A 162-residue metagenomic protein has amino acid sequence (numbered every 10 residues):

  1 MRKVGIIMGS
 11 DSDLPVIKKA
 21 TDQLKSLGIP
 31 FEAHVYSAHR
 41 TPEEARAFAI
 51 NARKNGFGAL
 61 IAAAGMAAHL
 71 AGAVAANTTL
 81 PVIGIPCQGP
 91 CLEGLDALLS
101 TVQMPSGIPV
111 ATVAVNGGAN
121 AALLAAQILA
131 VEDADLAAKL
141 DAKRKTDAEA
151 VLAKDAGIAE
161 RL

Functional and structural regions predicted by a protein language model:
R2-K3, L27-E32, T79-L80, V102-V110: Glycine/charged-rich beta-loop-alpha catalytic/anionic-binding loops adjacent to active sites
R2-R40: Glycine-rich phosphate/diphosphate-binding loop of Rossmann-like nucleotide-binding domains
M8-P15, K19-A20, L95-L162: C-terminal binding/interaction regions
D13-I17, T41-A45, A64-A73, L92-L95 (+1 more regions): Short glycine/serine/threonine-rich phosphate/pyrophosphate-binding segments that cradle anionic phosphate groups
A33, E43, M66, I158-L162: Acidic, glycine/proline-rich low-complexity segments that act as flexible tails and inter-domain linkers
S37-A38, A63-A67, P86, T112-G117: Active-site nucleophile and cofactor-binding loops and adjacent substrate-binding regions of central metabolic enzymes
F48-P86: Glycine-rich phosphate-binding loop
N77-S106: Glycine/small-residue-rich loop that forms an oxyanion/phosphate-binding "nest" at active or ligand-binding sites
